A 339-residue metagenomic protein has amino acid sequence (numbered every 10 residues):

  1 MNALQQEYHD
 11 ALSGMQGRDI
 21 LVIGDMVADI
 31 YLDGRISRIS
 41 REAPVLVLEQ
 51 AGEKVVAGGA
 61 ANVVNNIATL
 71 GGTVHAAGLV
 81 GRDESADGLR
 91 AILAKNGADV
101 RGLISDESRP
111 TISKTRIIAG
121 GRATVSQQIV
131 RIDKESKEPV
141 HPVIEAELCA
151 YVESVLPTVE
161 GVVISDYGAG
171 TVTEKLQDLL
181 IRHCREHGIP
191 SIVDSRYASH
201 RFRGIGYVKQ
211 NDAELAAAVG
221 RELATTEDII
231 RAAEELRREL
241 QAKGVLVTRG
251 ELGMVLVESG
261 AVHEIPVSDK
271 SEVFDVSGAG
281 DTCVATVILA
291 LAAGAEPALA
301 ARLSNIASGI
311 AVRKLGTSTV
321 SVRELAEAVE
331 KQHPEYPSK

Functional and structural regions predicted by a protein language model:
M1-S37: Positively charged, low-complexity intrinsically disordered leader regions
N2-L12, R41, V45-S113, A328-K331: Substrate-binding N-lobe of the ribokinase-like
M26, Y167, T282: Active-site metal-binding loops of divalent metal-dependent hydrolases
I39-L48, T124-E138, Q210-A218: Gly-rich Lys/Arg/Thr-decorated short loops/hinges at beta-loop-alpha junctions or inter-strand turns that position
L103-R109, K114-V155: Conserved phosphate-binding/catalytic loop of the ribokinase/pfkB sugar-kinase fold
V155-T171: Short acidic, glycine-rich surface-loop motifs adjacent to enzyme active sites
A169-V262: Conserved phosphate/ATP/ADP-binding segment of small-molecule kinases
K243, S268-Q332: Conserved post-catalytic alpha-helical subdomain immediately downstream of the catalytic base and nucleotide-binding
